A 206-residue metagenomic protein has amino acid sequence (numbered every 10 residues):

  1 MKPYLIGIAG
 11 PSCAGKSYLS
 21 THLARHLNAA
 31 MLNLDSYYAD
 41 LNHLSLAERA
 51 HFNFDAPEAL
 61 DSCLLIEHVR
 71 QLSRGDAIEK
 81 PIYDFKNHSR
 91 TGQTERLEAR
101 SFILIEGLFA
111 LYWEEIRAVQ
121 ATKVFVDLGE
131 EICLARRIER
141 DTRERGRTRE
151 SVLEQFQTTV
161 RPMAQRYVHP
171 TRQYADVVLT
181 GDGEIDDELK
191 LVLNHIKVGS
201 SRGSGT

Functional and structural regions predicted by a protein language model:
L5-G7: Short hydrophobic/aromatic beta-strand immediately N-terminal to the Walker A/P-loop
S12: The conserved Walker
K16: Conserved lysine of the Walker
L19, L23: Hydrophobic positions on the alpha1 helix immediately C-terminal to the Walker A/P-loop
R25-N33: Post-Walker A helix-loop "phosphate-sensing" segment adjacent to the P-loop in P-loop NTPases
A30-M31, A39, H43-N87: Conserved nucleotide-sensing/catalytic segment adjacent to the nucleotide-binding pocket in NTP-handling enzymes
T91-E144: ATP-dependent NMP and nucleoside kinases share a basic, alpha-helical "lid"
E98-A99, E139-T142, R161-T206: NTP-dependent small-molecule kinase module
